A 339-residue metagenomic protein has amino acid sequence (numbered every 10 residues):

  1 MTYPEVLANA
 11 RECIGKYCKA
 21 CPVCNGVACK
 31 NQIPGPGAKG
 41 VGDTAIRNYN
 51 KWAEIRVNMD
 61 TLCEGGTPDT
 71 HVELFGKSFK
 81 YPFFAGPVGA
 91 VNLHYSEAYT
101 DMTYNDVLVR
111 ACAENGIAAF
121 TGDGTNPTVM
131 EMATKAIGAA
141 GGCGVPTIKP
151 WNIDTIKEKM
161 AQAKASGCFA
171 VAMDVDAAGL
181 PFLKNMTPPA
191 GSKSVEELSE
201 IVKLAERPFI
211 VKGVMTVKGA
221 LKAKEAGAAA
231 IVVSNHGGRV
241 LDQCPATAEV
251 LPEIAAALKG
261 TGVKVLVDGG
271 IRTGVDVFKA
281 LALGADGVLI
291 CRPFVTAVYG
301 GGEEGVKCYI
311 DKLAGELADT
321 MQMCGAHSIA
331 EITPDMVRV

Functional and structural regions predicted by a protein language model:
M1-K30, G219, G238-T261, R272-V339: Conserved active-site-proximal phosphate/metal-binding subdomains
T2-K80, I332: An N-cap/entry alpha-helix motif that binds or orients negatively charged groups
Y49-M59, C112, G116, K164-G167 (+4 more regions): Structural signal for hydrophobic packing residues in well-ordered secondary-structure cores of soluble enzyme domains
K80-G89: Outer membrane beta-barrel
A90-A98: N-terminal binding-site loop/beta-alpha segment at the start of enzyme catalytic domains that lines or forms
A90-V91, D123-T128, D176: Short glycine-enriched loops at secondary-structure junctions
Y99, V109-R110, G138-A139, W151-V267 (+2 more regions): Alpha/beta enzyme core
T103-N152: A gly/proline- and charged-residue-enriched helix-loop-helix capping module
